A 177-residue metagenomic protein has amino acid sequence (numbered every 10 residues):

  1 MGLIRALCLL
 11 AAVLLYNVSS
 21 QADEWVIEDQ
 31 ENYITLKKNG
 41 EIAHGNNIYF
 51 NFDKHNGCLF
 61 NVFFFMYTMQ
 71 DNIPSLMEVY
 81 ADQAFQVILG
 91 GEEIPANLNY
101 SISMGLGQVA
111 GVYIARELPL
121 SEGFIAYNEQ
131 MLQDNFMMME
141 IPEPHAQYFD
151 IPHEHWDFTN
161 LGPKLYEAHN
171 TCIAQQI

Functional and structural regions predicted by a protein language model:
M1-C8: Bacterial N-terminal signal peptides that target proteins for export
L9-V13: Hydrophobic alpha-helical targeting segments used for export or membrane insertion
Y16-N17: N-terminal signal peptide c-region/cleavage motif recognized by signal peptidases
S20-A126, Q133-I177: A generic "folded-domain core" signal
